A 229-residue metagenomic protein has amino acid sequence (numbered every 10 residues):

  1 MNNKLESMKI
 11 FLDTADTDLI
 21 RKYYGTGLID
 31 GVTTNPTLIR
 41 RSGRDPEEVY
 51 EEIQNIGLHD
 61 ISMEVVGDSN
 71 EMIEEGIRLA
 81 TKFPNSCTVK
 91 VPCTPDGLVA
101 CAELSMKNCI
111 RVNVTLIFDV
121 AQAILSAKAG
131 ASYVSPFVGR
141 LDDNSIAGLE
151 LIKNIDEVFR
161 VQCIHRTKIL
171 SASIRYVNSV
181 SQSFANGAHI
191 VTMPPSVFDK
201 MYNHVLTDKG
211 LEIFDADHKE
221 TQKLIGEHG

Functional and structural regions predicted by a protein language model:
K4-R21, T26-I29, T33-E103, K107 (+1 more regions): Active-site beta->alpha loop and helix N-cap motifs at the rims of alpha/beta catalytic domains
D18-T26, E74-L79, A100, D119-A129 (+1 more regions): Catalytic cores of alpha/beta
N35, V89, S126, S183 (+1 more regions): Conserved, mostly hydrophobic/aromatic
P36-I39, L116, S132-N144, G187-T207: Glycine-rich phosphate-binding active-site loops on the catalytic face of alpha/beta enzymes
R41-E52, S69-E74, V91-M106, D119-A127 (+4 more regions): Active-site-adjacent beta->alpha loops and helix N-cap segments on the catalytic face of soluble alpha/beta enzymes
E47, E51-I61, L98-V112, G148-I169 (+1 more regions): Alpha-helix-loop-beta-strand connector modules within alpha/beta enzyme cores
E64-V66, K90-P92, N113-I117, L170-A172: Structural motif
F159-G229: C-terminal alpha-helical cap/extension of soluble enzyme domains
